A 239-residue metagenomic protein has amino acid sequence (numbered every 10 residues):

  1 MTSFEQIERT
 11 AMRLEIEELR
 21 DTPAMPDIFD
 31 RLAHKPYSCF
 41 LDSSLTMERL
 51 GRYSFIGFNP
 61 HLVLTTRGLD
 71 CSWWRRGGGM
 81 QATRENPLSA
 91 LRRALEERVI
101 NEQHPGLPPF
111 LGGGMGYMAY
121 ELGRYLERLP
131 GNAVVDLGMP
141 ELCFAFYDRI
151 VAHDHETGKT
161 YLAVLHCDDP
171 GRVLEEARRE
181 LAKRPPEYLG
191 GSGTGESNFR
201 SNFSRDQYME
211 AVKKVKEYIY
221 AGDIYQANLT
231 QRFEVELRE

Functional and structural regions predicted by a protein language model:
M1-E239: Extended alpha-helical targeting/anchoring segments, especially N-terminal organellar/secretory targeting helices
